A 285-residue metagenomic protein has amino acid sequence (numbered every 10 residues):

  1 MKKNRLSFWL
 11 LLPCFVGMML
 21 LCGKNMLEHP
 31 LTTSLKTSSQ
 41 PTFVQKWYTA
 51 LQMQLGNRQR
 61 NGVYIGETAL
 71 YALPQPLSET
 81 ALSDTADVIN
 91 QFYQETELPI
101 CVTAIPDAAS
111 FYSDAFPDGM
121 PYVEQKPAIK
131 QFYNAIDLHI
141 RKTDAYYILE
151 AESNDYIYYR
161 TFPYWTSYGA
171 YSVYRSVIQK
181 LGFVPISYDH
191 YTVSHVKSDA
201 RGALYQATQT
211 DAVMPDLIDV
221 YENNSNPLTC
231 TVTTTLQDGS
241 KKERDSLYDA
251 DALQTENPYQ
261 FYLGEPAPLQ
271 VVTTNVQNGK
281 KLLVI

Functional and structural regions predicted by a protein language model:
M1-I285: Extracellular glycan-modifying ectodomains
